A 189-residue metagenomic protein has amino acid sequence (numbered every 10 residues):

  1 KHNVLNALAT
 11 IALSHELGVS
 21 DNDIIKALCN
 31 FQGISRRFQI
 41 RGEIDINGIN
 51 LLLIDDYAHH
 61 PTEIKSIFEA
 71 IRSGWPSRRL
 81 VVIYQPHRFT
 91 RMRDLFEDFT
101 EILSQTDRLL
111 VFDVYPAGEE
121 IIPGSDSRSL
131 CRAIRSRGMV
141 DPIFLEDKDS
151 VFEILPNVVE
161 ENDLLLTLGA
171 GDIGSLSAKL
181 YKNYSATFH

Functional and structural regions predicted by a protein language model:
K1-R108: Nucleotide phosphate-binding/pyrophosphate-handling subdomain across enzymes that bind or process nucleotide phosphates
L53-D55, L145, L168: Thr-Gly-centered strand-to-loop micro-motif
H59, P86-F89, V114-A117, A170-I173: Short glycine-rich anion-binding loops that position phosphate/pyrophosphate groups of nucleotides and phosphorylated
S66, D94-F96, I122-P123, P156 (+1 more regions): Short amphipathic alpha-helical segments
E69-S73, E97-E101, D126-S127, E161 (+1 more regions): Short, solvent-exposed amphipathic alpha-helical segments in soluble enzyme and RNA/protein-processing domains
T100-E161: C-terminal helical cap/extension that packs against the catalytic core of soluble nucleotide-cofactor enzymes
V111, N183-H189: Short, flexible loop segments at boundaries between secondary-structure elements
S150-Y181: A glycine-rich beta-strand to alpha-helix segment that forms a phosphate/ribose-binding loop at ligand/cofactor sites
